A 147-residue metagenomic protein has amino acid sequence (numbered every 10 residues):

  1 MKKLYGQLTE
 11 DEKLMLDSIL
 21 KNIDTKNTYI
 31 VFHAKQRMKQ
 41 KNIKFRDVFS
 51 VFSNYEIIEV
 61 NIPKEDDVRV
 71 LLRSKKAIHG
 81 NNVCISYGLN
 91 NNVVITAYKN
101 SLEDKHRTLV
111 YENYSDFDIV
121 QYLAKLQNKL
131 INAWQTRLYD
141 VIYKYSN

Functional and structural regions predicted by a protein language model:
M1-N147: Ribonuclease/tRNase effector modules and their secretory precursors
